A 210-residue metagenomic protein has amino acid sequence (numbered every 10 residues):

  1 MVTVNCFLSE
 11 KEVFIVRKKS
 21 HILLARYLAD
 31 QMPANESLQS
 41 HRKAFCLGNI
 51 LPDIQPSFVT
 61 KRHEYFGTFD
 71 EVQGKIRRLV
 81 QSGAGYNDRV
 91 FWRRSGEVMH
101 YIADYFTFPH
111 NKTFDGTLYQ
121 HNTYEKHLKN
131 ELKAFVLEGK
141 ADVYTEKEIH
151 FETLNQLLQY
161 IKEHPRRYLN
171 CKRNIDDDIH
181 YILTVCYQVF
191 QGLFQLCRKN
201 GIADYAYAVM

Functional and structural regions predicted by a protein language model:
M1-E97, I102-M210: N-terminal leader/auxiliary helical segments
